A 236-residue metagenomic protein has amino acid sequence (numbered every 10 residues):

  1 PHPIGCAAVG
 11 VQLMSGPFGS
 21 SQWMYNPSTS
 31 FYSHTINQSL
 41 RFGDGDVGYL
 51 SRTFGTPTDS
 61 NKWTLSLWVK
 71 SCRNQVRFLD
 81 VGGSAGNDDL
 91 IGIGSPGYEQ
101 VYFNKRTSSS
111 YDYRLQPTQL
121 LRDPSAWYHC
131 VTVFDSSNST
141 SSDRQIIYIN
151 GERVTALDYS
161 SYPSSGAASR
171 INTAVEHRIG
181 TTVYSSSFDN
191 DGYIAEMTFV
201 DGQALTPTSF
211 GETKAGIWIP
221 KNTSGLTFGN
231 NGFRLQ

Functional and structural regions predicted by a protein language model:
H2-Q38, G45-D46, S139-S141, I146 (+3 more regions): Extended recognition patches within non-cytosolic domains
V11-N61, G97-D112, T173-R178: Low-complexity, glycine/proline/serine-rich flexible segments
G43-W63, D112-R122, V183-S186, I219-L226: Short surface loop/edge beta-strand patches of beta-sandwich-type extracellular domains that form ligand-contact sites
G45-Y102, N138-S141, L205-T208: Extracellular glycan-recognition modules
L65-C72, C130-T132, I179, I194-F199 (+1 more regions): Short hydrophobic/aromatic patches on beta-strands that form ligand-binding or substrate-lining surfaces
L67, S125-S136, I147: Short tryptophan-centered beta-strand motifs in secreted/extracellular beta-sheet-rich domains of glycan-recognition
F103-H129: Short, aromatic/His-centered strand-loop micro-motif at the edge of beta-sheets
S169-I194: Extracellular glycan-interaction patches encoded by glycine-rich segments
